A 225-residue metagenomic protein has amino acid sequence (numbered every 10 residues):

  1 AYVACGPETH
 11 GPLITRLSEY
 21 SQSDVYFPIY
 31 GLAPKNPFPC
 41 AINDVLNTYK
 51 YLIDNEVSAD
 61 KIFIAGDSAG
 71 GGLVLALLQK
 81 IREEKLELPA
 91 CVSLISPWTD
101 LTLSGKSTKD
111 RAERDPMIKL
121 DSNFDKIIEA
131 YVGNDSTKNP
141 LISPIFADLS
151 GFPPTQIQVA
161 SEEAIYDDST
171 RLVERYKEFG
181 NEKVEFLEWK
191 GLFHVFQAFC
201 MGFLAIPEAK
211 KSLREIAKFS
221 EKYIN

Functional and structural regions predicted by a protein language model:
A1-N225: Alpha/beta-hydrolase superfamily serine-hydrolase fold, recognizing
